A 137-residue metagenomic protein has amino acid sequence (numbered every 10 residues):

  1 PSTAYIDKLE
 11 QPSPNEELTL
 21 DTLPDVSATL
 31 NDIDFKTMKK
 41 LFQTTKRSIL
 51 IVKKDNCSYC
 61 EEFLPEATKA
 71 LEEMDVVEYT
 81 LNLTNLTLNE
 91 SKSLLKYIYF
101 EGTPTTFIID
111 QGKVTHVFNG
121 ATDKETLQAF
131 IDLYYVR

Functional and structural regions predicted by a protein language model:
P1-T45, V136-R137: N-terminal leader/targeting and pre-domain segments
T29-D32, V52, L71, D75-S91: Thiol-based oxidoreductase modules, predominantly thioredoxin-like and allied folds used for disulfide exchange
D32, K54, S58-E61, N85 (+2 more regions): Soluble non-cytosolic domains of exported or imported proteins
F35-V76: Local sequence-structure signature of Cys/Sec-based thiol-disulfide redox active-site neighborhoods
K39, L64, T68-L71, S91-L95 (+2 more regions): Extracytoplasmic/secreted envelope proteins and their assembly/folding machinery, especially bacterial periplasmic
Y59-E61, L88-S91, T115-F118: Extracytoplasmic/secreted cell-surface and envelope-processing proteins
L86-T103: Short Fe-S-cluster ligation motifs
G102-R137: Non-catalytic, surface beta->alpha helical segment in thiol-disulfide oxidoreductase systems
